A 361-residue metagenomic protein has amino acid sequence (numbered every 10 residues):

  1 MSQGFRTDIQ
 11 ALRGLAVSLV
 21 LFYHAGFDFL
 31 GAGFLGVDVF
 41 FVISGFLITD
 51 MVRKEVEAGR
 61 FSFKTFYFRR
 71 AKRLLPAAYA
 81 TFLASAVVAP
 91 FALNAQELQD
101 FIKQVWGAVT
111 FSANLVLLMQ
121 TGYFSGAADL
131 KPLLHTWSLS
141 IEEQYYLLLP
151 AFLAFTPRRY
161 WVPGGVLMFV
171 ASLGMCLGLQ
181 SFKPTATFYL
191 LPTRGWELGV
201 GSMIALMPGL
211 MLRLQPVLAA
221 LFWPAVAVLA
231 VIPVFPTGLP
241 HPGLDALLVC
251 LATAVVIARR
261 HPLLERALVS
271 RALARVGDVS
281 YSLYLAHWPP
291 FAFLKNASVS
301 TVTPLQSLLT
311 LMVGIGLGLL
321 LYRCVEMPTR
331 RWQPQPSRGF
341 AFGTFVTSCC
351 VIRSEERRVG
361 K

Functional and structural regions predicted by a protein language model:
M1-S337, S348: Membrane-interface helix/loop caps of multi-pass membrane proteins
L248, E356-K361: Conserved small/polar residues in nucleotide/adenosyl-binding loops
P336-R358: Internal/C-terminal transmembrane anchor helices
